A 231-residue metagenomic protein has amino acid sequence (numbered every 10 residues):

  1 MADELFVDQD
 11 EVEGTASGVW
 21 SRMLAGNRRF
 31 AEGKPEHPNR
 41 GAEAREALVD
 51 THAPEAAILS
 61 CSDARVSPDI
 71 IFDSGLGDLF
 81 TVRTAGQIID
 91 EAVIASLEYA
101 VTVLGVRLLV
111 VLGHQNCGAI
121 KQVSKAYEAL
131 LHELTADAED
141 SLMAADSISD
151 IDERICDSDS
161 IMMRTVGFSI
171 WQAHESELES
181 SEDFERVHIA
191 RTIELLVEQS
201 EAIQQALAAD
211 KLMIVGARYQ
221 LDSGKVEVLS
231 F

Functional and structural regions predicted by a protein language model:
M1-L48, L76-G77, G86-L104, G118-F231: Divalent-metal-activated hydrolytic enzyme cores
H37-G77: N-terminal short beta-loop-beta anion/metal-coordinating cradle
S60-V66, A85-I88, H114-Q115: Short glycine-enriched loops at secondary-structure junctions
R107: Short acidic/polar active-site loop segments enriched in Thr and Asp
V111: Conserved functional hotspot residues or short segments at active or partner-binding sites across diverse domains
